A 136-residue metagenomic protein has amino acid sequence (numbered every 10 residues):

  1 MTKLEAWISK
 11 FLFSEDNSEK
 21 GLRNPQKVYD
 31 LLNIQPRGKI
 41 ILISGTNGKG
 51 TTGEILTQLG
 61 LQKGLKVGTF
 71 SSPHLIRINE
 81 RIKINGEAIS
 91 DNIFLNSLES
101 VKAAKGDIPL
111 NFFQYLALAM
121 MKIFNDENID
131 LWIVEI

Functional and structural regions predicted by a protein language model:
M1-G45, T52-E54, Q58-L65, F70: Short functional linear segments
L22, Q26-P36, Q62-I136: ATP-dependent carboxylate-amine ligase catalytic core
N47-K49, H74-L75: Short active-site-proximal "capping" loops at secondary-structure junctions
K49-I55, N79, I136: Short glycine/serine/threonine-rich phosphate/pyrophosphate-binding segments that cradle anionic phosphate groups
